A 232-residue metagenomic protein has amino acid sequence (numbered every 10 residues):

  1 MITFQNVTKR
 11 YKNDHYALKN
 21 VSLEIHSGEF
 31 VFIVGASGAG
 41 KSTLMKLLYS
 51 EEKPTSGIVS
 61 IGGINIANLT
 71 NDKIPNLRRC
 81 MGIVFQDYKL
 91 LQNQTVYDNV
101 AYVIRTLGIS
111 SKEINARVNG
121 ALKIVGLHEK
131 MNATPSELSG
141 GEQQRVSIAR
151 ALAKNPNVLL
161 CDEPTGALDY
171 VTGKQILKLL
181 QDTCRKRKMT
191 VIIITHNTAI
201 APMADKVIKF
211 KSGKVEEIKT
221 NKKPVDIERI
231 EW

Functional and structural regions predicted by a protein language model:
Y49: Helix-to-loop junction immediately C-terminal to a conserved catalytic motif
G57-N65, L77: Conserved ABC transporter NBD signature motif
Q94-A101: Short coil-to-helix segment of the ABC ATPase nucleotide-binding domain corresponding to the Q-loop/switch region
T134-Q144: Conserved ABC ATPase signature
I148: Hydrophobic anchor residue at the start of the ABC signature
N155: Conserved catalytic motifs of ABC-family nucleotide-binding domains
L159-D162: Catalytic Walker B motif of ABC-type/P-loop ATPase nucleotide-binding domains
